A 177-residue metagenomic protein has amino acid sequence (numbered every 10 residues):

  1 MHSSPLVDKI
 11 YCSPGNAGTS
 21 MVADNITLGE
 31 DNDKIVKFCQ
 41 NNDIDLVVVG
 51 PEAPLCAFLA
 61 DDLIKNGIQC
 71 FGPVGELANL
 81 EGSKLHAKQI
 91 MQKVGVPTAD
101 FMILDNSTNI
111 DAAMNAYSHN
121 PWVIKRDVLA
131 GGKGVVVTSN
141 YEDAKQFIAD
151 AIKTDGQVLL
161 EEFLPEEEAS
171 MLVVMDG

Functional and structural regions predicted by a protein language model:
M1-E76: ATP-binding N-terminal substructure of ATP-dependent carboxylate-amine bond-forming enzymes
S3, G18-S20, F71, K93-G95 (+5 more regions): Solvent-exposed alpha-helices and their adjacent loops that cap or buttress functional pockets in soluble metabolic
N25-D31, M102-S107, T138-S139: Short acidic-hydrophobic, aromatic-tinged amphipathic segments that line or gate anion-handling sites
D31-I35, N109-A113, D143: Short acidic active-site motifs
F38, A113-A116, F147: CheY-like receiver
L46, P97-D100, H119-I124, V137-V174: Conserved ATP-binding module of the ATP-grasp superfamily
L55-A57, I110, E168-A169: Short, well-ordered alpha-helical microsegments
F71-V135: A conserved helix-loop-beta module that forms one wall/lid of the active-site cleft in ATP-utilizing catalytic domains
